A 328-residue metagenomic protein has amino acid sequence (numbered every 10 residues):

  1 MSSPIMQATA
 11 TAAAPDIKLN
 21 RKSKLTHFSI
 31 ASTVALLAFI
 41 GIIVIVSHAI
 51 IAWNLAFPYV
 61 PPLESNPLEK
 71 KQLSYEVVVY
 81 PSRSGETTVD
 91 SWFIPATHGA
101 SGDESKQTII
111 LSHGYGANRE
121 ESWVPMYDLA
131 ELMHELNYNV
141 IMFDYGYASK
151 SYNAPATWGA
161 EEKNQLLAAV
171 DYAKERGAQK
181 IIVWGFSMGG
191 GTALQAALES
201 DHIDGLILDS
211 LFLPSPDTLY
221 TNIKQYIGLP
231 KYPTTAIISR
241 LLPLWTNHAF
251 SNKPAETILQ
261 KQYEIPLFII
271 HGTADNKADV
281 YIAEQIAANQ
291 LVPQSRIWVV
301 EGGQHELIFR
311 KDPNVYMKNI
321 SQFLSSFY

Functional and structural regions predicted by a protein language model:
F28-R83, V89-T97: An N-terminal hydrophobic leader/cap segment in hydrolases
Y115-A130, Y145: The serine-hydrolase catalytic nucleophile loop
A130-Y152: Conserved alpha/beta-hydrolase
G146-G177: Catalytic nucleophile-loop/oxyanion-hole region of alpha/beta-hydrolase and closely related hydrolase-like folds
L198-H248: Hydrolase active-site cap/lid region
Q262-Y263, I269-H271, D275: Short beta-strand/loop motif that positions the catalytic acidic residue of the alpha/beta-hydrolase fold
N276-I282: Conserved alpha/beta-hydrolase "acid-adjacent" motif
G303-N314: Catalytic histidine-centered segment of alpha/beta-hydrolase-like enzymes
